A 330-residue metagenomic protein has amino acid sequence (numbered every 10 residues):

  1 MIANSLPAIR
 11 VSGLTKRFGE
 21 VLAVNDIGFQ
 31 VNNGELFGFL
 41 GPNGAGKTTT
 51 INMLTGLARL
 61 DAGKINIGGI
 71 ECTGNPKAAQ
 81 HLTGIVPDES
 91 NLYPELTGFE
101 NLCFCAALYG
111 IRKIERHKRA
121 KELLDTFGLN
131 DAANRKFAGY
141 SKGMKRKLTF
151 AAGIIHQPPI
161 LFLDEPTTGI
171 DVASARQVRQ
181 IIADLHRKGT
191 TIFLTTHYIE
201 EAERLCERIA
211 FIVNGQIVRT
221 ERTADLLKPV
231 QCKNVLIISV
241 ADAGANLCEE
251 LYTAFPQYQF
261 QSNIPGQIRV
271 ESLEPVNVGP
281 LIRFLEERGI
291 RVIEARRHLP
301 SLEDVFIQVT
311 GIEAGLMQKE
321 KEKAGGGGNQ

Functional and structural regions predicted by a protein language model:
M1-S5: Pre-NBD coupling/linker segments of ABC/ABC-like ATPases
L6-V11, K16-R219: ABC transporter nucleotide-binding domains
F18, V31, T196, D242 (+2 more regions): Conserved residues at beta->alpha junctions
I70-T73, I217, A241-D242, L273-P275 (+1 more regions): Short, surface-exposed acidic/glycine-rich loop or hinge patches that mediate macromolecular interfaces
E95, I237, E271, A295-R296: Active-site-adjacent beta-strand anchor residues
R179-L273: ABC transporter nucleotide-binding domain
L273-Q330: C-terminal coupling/interaction segments
